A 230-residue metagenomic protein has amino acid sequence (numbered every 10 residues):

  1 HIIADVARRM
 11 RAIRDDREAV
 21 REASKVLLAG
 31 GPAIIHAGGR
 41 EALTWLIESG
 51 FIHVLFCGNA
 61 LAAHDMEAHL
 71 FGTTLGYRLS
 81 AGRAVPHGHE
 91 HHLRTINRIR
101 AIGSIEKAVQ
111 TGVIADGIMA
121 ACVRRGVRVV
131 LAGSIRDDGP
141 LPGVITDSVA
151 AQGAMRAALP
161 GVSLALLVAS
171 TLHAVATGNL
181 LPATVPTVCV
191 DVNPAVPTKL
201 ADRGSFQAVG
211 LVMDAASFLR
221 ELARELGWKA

Functional and structural regions predicted by a protein language model:
H1, A29-A33, A101-V109: Flexible, glycine/proline-enriched loop segments at strand-loop-helix junctions that form or flank small-ligand binding
A4-V26, L46, A121-V127, A158-V162: Glycine-rich phosphate/diphosphate-binding loops that line cofactor/substrate pockets in enzymes
V6, G31, I35, A42-L46 (+4 more regions): Active-site loop-to-helix "anion-binding N-cap" substructures in soluble metabolic enzymes
V6-R9, A29, A42, F51 (+1 more regions): Short, hydrophobic/aromatic alpha-helical segments in well-folded domains
V26, T44-I47, F51-N97, L167: Active-site histidine-anchored catalytic micro-motif
A29-A37, A60-A63, D137-D138, S170-A174: Gly/Ser/Thr-rich loops at beta-strand to alpha-helix junctions that form or flank small-molecule/cofactor-binding
G39-F51, D65, N179-L180, P197-K199: Feature captures the catalytic cores and cofactor-binding loops of soluble hydro-lyases/lyases that act on carboxylate
R78-A230: C-terminal functional extensions of proteins
